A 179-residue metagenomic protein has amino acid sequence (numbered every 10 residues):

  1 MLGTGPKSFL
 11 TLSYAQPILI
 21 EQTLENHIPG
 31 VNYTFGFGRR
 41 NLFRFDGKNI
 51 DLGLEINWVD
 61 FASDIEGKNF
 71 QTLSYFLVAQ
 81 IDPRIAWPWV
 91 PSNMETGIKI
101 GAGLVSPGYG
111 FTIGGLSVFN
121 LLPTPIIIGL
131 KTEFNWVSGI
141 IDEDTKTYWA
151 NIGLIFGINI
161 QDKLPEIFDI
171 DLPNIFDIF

Functional and structural regions predicted by a protein language model:
M1-F43, G157-N159, I175-F179: Short glycine/proline- and aromatic-enriched beta-strand/turn motifs that initiate or cap beta-hairpins
M1-K7, L42-I50, R84-T96, L121-I128 (+1 more regions): Short loop/turn motifs that connect adjacent beta-strands in outer-membrane beta-barrel proteins
M1-T4, L10-Y14, V31, I56 (+6 more regions): Extended hydrophobic/Leu-rich segments
S8-Y14, I50-I56, L77, T96-A102 (+3 more regions): Membrane-embedded beta-strand positions of outer-membrane beta-barrel proteins
A15-I28, I56-F70, V118-N120, I126-I167 (+1 more regions): Outer-membrane beta-barrel translocator/channel fold
I28-T34, T72-V78, G110-G114, W149-G153: Transmembrane beta-barrel architecture of outer-membrane proteins
G36-G110, T124: Gram-negative (and chloroplast) outer-membrane scaffold detector with strong preference for beta-barrel transmembrane
